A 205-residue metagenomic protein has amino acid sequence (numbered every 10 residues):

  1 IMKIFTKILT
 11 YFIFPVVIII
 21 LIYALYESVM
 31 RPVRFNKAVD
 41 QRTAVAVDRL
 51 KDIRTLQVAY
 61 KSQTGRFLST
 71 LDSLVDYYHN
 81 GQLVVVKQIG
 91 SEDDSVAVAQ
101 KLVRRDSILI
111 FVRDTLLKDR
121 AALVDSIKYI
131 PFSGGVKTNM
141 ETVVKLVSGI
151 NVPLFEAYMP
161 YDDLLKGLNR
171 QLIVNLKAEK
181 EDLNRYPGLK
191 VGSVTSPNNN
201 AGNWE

Functional and structural regions predicted by a protein language model:
I4-I8, F35: Juxtamembrane loop-transmembrane helix junctions in multi-pass integral membrane proteins, especially the extracellular
K7-E27: Hydrophobic membrane-insertion alpha-helices, especially the h-region of bacterial N-terminal signal peptides
T10, R42-T43: Compact recognition or signaling/catalytic modules
I20-Q41: Transmembrane signal-anchor/signal-peptide helices with a preference for the extracytoplasmic
T43-T64: N-terminal alpha-helical signal peptides/signal-anchor transmembrane segments
S62-E205: Low-complexity, acidic interaction segments enriched in glycine
